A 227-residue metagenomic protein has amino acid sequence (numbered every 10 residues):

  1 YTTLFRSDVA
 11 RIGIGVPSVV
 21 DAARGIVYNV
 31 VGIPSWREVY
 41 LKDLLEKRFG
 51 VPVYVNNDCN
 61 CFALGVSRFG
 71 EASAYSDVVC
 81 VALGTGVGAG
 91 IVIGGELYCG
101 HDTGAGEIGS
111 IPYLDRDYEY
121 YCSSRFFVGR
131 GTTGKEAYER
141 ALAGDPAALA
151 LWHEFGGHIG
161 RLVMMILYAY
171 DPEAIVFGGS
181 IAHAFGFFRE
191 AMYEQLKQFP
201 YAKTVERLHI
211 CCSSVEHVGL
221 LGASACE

Functional and structural regions predicted by a protein language model:
T2-G13, V20-I26, D43-V51, V66-D77 (+1 more regions): ATP-binding/phosphotransfer module of carbohydrate and carboxylate kinases, centering on a glycine-rich
G15-V16, N29, L83: A secondary-structure boundary/capping signal
S18-D21, I91-I93: Conserved hydrophobic "DFG−1" position in protein kinase catalytic cores
G25-E38: A charged helix-plus-loop insertion that forms the helical arch/lid used to bind and gate nucleic-acid substrates
N29-G32, L97, Y193-Q195: Glycine-rich, phosphate-binding/catalytic loops in enzymes
V53-D58: General beta-strand structural signal in soluble alpha/beta enzymes
C59-A63: Active-site-adjacent loop/helix segments that line or gate small-molecule/cofactor pockets in enzymes
S73-S124: Glycine-rich phosphate-binding loop of actin/hexokinase-like ATP-binding domains
